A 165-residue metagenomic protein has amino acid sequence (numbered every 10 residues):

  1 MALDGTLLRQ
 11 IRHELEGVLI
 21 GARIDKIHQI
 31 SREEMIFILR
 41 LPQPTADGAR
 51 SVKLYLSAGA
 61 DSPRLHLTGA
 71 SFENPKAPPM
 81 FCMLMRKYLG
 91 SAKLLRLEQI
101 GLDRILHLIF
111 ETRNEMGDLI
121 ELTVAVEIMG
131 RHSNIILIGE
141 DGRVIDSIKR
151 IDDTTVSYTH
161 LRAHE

Functional and structural regions predicted by a protein language model:
A2-T154: Duplex nucleic acid-engaging cores and interfaces of nucleic-acid transaction enzymes
T159-E165: Conserved small/polar residues in nucleotide/adenosyl-binding loops
